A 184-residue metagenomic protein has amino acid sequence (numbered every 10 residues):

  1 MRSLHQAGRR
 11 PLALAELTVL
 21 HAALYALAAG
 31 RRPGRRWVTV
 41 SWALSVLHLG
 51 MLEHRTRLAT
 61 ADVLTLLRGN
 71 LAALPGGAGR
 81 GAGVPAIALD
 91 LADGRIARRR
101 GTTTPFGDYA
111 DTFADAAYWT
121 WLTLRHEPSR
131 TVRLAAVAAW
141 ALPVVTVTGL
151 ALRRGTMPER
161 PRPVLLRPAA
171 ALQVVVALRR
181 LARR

Functional and structural regions predicted by a protein language model:
M1-D62, Y109-R184: A feature for the membrane-embedded catalytic helix bundles of lipid/isoprenoid biosynthetic enzymes
V38-T39, R80-V84: Structural signature of hydrophobic alpha-helical transmembrane segments
H54-R55, G77-R80: Short hydrophobic/aromatic segments of transmembrane alpha-helices and their interfaces
L64-A78: Alpha-helical phosphate/pyrophosphate-handling elements in metalloenzyme active cores
A82-L124: Acidic (Asp/Glu-rich) catalytic motifs at the cytosolic membrane interface
